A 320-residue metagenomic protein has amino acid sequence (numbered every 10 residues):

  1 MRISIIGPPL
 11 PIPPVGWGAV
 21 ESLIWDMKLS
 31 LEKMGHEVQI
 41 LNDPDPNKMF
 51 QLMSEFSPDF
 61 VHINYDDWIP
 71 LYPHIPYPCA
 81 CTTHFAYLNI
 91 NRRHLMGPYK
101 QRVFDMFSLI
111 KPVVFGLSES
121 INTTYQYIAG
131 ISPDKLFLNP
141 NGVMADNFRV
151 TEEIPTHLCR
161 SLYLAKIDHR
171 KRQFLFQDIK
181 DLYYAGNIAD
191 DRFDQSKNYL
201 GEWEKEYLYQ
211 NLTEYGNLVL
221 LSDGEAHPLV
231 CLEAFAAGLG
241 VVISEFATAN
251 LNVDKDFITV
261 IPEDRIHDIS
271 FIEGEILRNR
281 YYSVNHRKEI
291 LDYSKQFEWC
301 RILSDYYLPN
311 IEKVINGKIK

Functional and structural regions predicted by a protein language model:
I3-S4, F60-I63, Y72-R93, F115 (+1 more regions): Active-site proximal beta-strand in glycosyltransferases
A19, S270-I319: A charged, aromatic-enriched C-terminal amphipathic alpha-helix characteristic of glycosyltransferases across folds
Y87, H94-F115: Membrane-proximal helix-turn-helix segments that form the acceptor-binding/catalytic region of lipid-linked
N91-R92, Q126-Y127, K135-C159: Acidic anion/phosphate-binding donor-loop and adjacent secondary structure in glycosyltransferase catalytic cores
D105-K135, A145: A short, active-site helix/loop in glycosyltransferases that binds the activated sugar's phosphate group
F115, E153-K171, Q177-D181: Conserved donor-binding/catalytic core segment of Leloir-type glycosyltransferases
D223: Aromatic "clamp/platform" in nucleotide-sugar-dependent glycosyltransferases that forms part of the donor/acceptor
G240-S244, N250: Short hydrophobic beta-strand element within catalytic cores of glycosyltransferases and related nucleotide-activated
